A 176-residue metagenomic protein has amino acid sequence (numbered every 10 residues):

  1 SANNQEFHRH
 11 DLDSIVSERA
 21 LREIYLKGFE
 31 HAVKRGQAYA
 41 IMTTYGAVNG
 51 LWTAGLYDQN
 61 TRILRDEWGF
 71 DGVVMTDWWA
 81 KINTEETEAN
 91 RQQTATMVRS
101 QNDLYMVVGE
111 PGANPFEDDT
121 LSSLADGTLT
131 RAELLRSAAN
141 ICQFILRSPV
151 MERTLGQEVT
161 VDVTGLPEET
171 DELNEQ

Functional and structural regions predicted by a protein language model:
S1-Q176: Glycoside hydrolase catalytic-domain context in secreted enzymes
